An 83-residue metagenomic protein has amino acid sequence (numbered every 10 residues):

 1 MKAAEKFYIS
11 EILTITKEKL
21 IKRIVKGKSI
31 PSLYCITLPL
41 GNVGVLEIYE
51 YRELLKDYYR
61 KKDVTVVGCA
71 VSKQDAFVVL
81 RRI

Functional and structural regions predicted by a protein language model:
M1-R23: Negatively charged, low-complexity tracts enriched in Asp/Glu with abundant Ser/Thr
K2-A3, S29, S72: Alpha-helical structural elements
I12-L13, L54-K56, R82: Short linear sequence elements within intrinsically disordered, low-complexity coil regions
I15, K22, V45-I48, G68-C69: Hydrophobic transmembrane signal anchors and adjacent membrane-proximal interface regions, especially in viral
I21-K22, L46, R52, F77-R81: Generic detector of well-ordered alpha-helical segments enriched in charged/polar residues, highlighting helical
S29-T65: Short aromatic-glycine-(Arg/Gly/Cys) micro-motifs in beta-strand/loop hairpins
K62-V66, V71-I83: A short, charged, amphipathic alpha-helix used as a generic interaction element across diverse proteins
